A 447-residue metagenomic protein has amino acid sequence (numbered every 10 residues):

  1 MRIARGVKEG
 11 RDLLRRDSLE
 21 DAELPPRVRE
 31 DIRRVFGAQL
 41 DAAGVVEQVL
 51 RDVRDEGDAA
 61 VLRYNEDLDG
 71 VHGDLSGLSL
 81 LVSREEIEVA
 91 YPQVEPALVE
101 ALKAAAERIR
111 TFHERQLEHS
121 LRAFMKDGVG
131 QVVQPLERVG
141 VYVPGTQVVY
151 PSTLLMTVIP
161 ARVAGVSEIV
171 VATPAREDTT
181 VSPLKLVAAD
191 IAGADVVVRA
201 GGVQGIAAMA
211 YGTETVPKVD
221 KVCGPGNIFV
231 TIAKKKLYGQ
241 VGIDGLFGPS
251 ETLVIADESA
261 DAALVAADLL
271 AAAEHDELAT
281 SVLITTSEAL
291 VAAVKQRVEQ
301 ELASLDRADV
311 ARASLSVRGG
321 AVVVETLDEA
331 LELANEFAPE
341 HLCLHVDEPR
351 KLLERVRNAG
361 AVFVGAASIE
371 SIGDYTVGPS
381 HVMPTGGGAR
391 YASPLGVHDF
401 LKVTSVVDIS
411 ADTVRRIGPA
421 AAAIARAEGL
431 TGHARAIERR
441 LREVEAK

Functional and structural regions predicted by a protein language model:
M1-E137: N-terminal Rossmann-like NAD(P)+-binding subdomain of aldehyde/semialdehyde dehydrogenases
E118-M125, A279-I284, S304-L315, H345-V346 (+2 more regions): Flexible, glycine/charged-enriched surface loops at secondary-structure junctions
L121-V187: Conserved small-residue-rich beta-alpha loop and adjacent elements that most often cradle the phosphate/pyrophosphate
S167-E177, S281-E288, V294, G365: Short internal beta-strands
G193-T280: Conserved NAD(P)+-binding/catalytic subdomain of aldehyde/semialdehyde dehydrogenases
G245-V317, A321: A conserved active-site cap/scaffold subdomain adjacent to cofactor or substrate pockets
E336-K447: C-terminal core of ALDH-fold dehydrogenases
